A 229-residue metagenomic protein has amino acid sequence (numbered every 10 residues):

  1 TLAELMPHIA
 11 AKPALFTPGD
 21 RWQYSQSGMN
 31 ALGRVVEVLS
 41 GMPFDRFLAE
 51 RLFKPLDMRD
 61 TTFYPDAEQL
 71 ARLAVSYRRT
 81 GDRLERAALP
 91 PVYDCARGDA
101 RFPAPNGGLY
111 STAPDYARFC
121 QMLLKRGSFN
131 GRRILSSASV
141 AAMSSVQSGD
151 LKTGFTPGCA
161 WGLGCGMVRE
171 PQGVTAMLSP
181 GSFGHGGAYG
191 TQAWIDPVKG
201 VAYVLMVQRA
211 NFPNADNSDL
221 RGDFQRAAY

Functional and structural regions predicted by a protein language model:
T1-P180: Short, surface-exposed loop or secondary-structure junction motifs that flank catalytic or metal-binding residues
A117, T191, A227: C-terminal helical cap and adjacent loop that interface with cofactors, partners, or active-site loops
F183-G187: Short loop/turn motifs at secondary-structure junctions and domain boundaries
Y189-A202: Short, surface-exposed beta-strand/loop micro-motifs that present aromatic residues
L205-M206: Beta-strand scaffold of nucleotide-dependent catalytic cores
R209-F212: A short acidic/small-residue loop/turn micro-motif
A215: Zn-dependent metallopeptidase/amidohydrolase metal-coordination segment
D219-Y229: Surface-exposed amphipathic alpha-helical segments
